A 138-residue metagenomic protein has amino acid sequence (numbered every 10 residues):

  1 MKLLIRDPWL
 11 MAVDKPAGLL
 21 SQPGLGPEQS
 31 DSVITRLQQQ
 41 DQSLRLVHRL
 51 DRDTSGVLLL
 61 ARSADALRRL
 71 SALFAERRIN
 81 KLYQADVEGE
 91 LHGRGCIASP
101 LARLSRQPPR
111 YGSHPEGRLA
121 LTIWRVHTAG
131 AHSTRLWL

Functional and structural regions predicted by a protein language model:
M1-L138: RNA pseudouridine synthases
